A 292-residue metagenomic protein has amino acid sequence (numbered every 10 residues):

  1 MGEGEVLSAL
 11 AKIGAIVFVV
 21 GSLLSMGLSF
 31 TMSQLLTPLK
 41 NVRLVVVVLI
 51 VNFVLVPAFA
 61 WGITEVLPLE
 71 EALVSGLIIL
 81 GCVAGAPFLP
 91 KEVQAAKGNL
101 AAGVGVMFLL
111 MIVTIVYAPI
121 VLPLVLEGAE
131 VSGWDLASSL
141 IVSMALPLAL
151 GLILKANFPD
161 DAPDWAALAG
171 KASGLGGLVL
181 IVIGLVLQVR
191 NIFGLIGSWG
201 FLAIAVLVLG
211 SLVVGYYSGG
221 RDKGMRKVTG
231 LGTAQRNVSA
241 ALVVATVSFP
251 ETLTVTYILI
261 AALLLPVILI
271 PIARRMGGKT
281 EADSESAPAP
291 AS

Functional and structural regions predicted by a protein language model:
M1-S292: Alpha-helical transmembrane segments of multi-pass small-molecule/ion transporters
